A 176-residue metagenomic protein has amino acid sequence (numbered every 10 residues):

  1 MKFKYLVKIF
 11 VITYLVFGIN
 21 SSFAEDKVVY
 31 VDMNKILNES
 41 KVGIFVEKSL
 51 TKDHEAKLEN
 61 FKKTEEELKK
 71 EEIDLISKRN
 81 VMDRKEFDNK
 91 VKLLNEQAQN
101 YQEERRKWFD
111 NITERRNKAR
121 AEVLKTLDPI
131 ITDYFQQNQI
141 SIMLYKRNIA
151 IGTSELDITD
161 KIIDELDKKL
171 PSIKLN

Functional and structural regions predicted by a protein language model:
M1-V7: Positively charged n-region of N-terminal signal peptides that target proteins for export
K8-G18: Bacterial N-terminal signal peptides
I19-A24: Sec/Tat signal peptide C-region and signal peptidase I cleavage site
E25-I149, S172-N176: Amphipathic alpha-helical segments
G152: Conserved phosphate/pyrophosphate-binding and hydrolysis machinery centered on Walker-type P-loop NTPases, extending
